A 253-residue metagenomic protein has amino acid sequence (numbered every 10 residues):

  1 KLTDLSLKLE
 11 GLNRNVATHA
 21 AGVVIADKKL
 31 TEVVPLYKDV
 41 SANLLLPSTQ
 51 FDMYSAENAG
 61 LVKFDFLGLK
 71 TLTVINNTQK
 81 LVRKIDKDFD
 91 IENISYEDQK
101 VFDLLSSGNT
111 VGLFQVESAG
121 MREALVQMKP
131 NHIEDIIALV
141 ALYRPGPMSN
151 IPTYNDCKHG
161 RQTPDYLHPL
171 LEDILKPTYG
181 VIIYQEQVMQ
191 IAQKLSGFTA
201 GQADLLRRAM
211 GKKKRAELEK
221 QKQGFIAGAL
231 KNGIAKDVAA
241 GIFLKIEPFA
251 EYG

Functional and structural regions predicted by a protein language model:
K1-G253: Mg2+-dependent phosphoryl-transfer active-site scaffold
